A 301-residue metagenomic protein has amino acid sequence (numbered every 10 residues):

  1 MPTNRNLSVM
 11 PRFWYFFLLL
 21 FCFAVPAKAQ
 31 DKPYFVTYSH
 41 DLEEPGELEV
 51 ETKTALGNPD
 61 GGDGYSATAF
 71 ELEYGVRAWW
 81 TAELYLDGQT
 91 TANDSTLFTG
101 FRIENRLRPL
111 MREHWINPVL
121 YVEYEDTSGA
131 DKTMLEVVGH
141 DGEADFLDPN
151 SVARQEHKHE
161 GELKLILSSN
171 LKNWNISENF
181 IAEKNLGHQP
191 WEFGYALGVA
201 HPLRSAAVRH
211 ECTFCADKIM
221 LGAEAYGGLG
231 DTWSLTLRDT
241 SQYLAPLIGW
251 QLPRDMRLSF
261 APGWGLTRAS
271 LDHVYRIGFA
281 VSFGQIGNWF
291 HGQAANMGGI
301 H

Functional and structural regions predicted by a protein language model:
M1-R12: N-terminal secretory signal peptides that target proteins for export/translocation
W14-L18: Sec-dependent signal peptide hydrophobic core
A24-P26: N-terminal signal peptide c-region/cleavage motif recognized by signal peptidases
A29-H301: Transmembrane beta-barrel domains of Gram-negative outer membranes and organellar outer membranes
